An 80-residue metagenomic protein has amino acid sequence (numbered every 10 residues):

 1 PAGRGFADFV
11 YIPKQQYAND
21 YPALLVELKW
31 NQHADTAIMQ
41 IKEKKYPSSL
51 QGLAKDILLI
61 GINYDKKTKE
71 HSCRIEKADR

Functional and structural regions predicted by a protein language model:
P1-A2: A short acidic/basic microdomain associated with nuclease active sites
A7-Y11, D20-W30, K44: Conserved catalytic cores of phosphodiester-cleaving nucleases, focusing on short active-site segments
F9-P13, Q40, P47, E70: Generic, well-ordered alpha-helical scaffold segments in large soluble proteins
P13, K29-Q32, N63-K66: Short, flexible loop/turn elements at secondary-structure junctions
Q15-D20, L50-L53: Secondary-structure transition/capping motifs at alpha-helix termini and the adjoining loop/turn into the next element
P22-V26, M39-I41, D56-I57, R74-I75: Composition- and surface-driven signal marking solvent-exposed, interaction-prone regions in large proteins
W30-P47: Mg2+/Mn2+-dependent nuclease catalytic core
S49, L53-R80: Domain-level recognition of nuclease-like catalytic cores that cleave nucleotide substrates
